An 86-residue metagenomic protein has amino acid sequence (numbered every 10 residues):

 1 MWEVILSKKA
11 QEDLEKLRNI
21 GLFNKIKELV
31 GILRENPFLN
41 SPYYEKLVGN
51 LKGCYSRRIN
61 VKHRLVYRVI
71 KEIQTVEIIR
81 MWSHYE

Functional and structural regions predicted by a protein language model:
M1-K16, I20-F23, K27-E28, R57-R64 (+1 more regions): Enriched for short, Lys/Arg-rich terminal
G31-R57: A short, surface-exposed loop/turn module that caps and links secondary-structure elements
